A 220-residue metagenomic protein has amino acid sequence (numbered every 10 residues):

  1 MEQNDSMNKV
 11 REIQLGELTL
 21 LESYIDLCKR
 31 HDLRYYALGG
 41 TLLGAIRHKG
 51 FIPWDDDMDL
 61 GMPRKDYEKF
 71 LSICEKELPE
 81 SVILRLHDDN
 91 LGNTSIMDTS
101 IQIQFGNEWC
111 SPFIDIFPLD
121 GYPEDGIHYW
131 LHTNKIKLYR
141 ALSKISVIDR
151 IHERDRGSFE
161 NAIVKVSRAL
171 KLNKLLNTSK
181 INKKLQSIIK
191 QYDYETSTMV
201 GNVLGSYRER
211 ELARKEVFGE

Functional and structural regions predicted by a protein language model:
E2-K29, L71-E124, K144-E220: Conserved catalytic core of two-metal-ion nucleotidyltransferases
R11-E17, H128, H132-K137: Charged, low-complexity, helix-prone segments enriched in Lys/Glu/Asp/Gln
I25-M58, Y67: Active-site nucleotide-donor binding segment shared across nucleotidyl transfer reactions
G44-R47, K69-L71, P123-H128: Short catalytic/ligand-binding loop motif for oxyanion handling, primarily in non-cytosolic enzymes, centered on
G50, E75, I127-H132: Surface-exposed beta-strand edges and their flanking turn/coil or helix-capping segments
W54-D56, P79-V82, T133-L138: Short, low-complexity, polar/charged sequence segments that are solvent-exposed and flexible
G61-P63: Short hydrophobic/aromatic beta-strand micro-patches that form the beta-sheet surface supporting nucleotide- or nucleic
H132-R150: Short, cationic low-complexity segments
